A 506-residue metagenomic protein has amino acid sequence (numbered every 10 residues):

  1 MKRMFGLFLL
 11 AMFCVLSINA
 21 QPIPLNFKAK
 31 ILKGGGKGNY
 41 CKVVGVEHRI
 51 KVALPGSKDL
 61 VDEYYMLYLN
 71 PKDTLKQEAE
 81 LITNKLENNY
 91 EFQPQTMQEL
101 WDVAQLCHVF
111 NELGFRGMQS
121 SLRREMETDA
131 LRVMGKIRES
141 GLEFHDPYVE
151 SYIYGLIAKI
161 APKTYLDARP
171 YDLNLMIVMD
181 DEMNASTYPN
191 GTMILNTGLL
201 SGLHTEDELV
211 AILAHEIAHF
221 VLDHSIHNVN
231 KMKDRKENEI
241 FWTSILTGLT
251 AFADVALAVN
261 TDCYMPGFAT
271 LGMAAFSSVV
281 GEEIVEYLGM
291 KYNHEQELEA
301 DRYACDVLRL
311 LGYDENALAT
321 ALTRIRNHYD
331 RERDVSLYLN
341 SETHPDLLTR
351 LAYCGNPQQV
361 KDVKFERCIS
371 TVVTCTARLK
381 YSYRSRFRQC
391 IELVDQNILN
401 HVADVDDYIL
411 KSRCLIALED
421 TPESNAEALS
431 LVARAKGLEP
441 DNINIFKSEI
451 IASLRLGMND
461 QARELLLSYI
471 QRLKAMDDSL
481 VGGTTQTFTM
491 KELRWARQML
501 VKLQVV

Functional and structural regions predicted by a protein language model:
M1, I153, A300: Conserved anionic group-binding/transfer micro-motifs
M1-L25: Bacterial Sec-dependent N-terminal signal peptides
P24-D254, E286-M290, Y303-H344, L348 (+7 more regions): Peri-catalytic and regulatory segments of divalent metal-dependent proteins
D254-E315: Metalloprotease/metallohydrolase-associated module, dominated by Zn2+-dependent proteases
A352-Q359: Long, low-complexity, proline- and polar/charged-enriched segments that are largely intrinsically disordered
